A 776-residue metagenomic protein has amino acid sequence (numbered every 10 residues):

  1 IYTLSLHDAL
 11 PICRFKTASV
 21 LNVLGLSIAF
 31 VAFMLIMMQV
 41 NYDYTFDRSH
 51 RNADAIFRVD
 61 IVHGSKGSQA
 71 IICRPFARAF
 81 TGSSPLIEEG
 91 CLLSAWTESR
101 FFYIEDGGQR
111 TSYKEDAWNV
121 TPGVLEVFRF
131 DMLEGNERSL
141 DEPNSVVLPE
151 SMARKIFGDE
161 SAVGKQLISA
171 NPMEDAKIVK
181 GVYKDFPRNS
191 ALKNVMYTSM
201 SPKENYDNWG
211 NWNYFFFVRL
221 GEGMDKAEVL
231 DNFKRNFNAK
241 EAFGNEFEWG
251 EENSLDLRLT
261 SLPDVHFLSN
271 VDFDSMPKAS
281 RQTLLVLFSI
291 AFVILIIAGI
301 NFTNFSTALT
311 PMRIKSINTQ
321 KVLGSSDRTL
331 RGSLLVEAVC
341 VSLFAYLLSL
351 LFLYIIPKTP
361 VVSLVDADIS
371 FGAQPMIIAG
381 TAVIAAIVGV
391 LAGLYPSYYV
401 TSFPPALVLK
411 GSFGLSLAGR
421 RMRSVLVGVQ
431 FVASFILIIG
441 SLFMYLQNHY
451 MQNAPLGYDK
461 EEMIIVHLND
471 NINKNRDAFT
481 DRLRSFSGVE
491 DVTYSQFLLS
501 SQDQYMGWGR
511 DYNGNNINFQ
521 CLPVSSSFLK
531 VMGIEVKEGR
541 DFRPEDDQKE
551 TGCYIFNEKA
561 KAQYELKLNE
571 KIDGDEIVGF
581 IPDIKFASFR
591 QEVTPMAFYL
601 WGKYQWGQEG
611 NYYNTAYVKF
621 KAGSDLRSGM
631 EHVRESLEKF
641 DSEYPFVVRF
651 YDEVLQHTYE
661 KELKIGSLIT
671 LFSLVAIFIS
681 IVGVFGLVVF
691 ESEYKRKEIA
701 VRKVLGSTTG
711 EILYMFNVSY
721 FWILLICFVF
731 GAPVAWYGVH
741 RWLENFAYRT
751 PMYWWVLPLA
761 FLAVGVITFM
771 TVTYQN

Functional and structural regions predicted by a protein language model:
L6-A9, R14-A18, S49-H50, N238-A291 (+8 more regions): Membrane-helix entry/capping segments
A9, C13-L21, G25, A298-V341 (+3 more regions): Intracellular coupling helices
I12, N22, D43, V59 (+26 more regions): Generic structural signal for small/hydrophobic residues in well-ordered secondary structure, especially within
R14-Y42, A279-K315, S342-L343, M422-Q447 (+3 more regions): Hydrophobic alpha-helical transmembrane segments of multi-pass inner-membrane transport and secretion
L21, I28-F57, A77, I356-D366 (+2 more regions): Alpha-helical transmembrane segments
L35, R258, L262, A338-P405 (+3 more regions): Small-residue-rich transmembrane alpha-helices
D43, N52-D116, G123-E126, R154-D159 (+3 more regions): Hydrophobic, regular-secondary-structure patches
W118-L133, V146-A279, A478-H657: Mid-to-C-terminal secondary-structure elements that act as membrane-proximal/extracytoplasmic interface segments
